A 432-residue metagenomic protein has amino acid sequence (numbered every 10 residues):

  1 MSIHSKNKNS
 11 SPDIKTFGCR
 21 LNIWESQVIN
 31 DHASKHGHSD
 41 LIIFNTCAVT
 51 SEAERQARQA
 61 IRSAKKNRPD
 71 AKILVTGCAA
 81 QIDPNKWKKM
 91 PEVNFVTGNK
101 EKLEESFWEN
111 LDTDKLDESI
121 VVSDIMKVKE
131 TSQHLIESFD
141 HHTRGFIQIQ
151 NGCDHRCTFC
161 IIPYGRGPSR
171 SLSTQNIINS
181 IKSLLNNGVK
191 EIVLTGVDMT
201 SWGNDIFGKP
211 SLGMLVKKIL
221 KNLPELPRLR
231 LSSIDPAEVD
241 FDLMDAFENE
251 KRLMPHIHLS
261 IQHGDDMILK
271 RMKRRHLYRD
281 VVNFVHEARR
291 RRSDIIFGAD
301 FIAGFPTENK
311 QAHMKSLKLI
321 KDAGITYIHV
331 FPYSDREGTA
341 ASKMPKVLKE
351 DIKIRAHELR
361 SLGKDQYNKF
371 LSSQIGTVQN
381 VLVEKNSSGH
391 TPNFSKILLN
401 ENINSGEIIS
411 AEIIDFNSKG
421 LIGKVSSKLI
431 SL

Functional and structural regions predicted by a protein language model:
M1-W202, K217, D242, L253 (+6 more regions): Proteins enriched for Cys/Gly/acidic motifs involved in redox and nucleic-acid/cofactor modification
D140-H142, C153-H155, L253, H263 (+4 more regions): Short flexible coil/turn linkers enriched for glycine and charged/polar residues that connect secondary-structure
Q148, T195, R230-I234, H256-Q262 (+2 more regions): A cross-family glycoside hydrolase active-site/sugar-binding cleft signature
L172, P210, E238, H276-R279 (+1 more regions): Residue-level signal for the nucleotide or nucleotide-sugar donor/cofactor binding architecture
N186, G213-L229, D240-A299: Radical SAM/AdoMet-radical enzyme domain recognition
G196-I206, E238-D240, I261-M272, A303-K310 (+2 more regions): Flexible glycine/acidic-rich beta-alpha junction loops that bind and position SAM and/or redox cofactors in anaerobic
L259, D300, I320, I328 (+3 more regions): Hydrophobic, well-ordered secondary-structure elements that form the walls of internal hydrophobic environments
K343-L432: Terminal RNA-binding accessory module
